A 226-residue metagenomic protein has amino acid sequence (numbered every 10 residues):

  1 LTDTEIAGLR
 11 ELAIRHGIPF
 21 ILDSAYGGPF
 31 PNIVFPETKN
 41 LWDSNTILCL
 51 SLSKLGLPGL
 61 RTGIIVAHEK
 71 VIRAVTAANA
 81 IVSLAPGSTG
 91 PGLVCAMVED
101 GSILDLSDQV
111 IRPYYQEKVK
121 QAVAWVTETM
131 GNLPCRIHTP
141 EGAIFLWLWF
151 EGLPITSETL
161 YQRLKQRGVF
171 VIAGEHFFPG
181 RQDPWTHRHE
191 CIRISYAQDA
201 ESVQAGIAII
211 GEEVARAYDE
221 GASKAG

Functional and structural regions predicted by a protein language model:
L1-G226: PLP-dependent class I/II
